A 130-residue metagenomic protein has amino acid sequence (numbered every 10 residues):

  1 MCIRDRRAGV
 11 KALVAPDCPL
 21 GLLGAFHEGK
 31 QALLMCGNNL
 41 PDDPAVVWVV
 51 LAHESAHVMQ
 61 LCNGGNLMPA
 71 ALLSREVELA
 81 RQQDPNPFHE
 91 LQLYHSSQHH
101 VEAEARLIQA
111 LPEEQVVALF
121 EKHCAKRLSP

Functional and structural regions predicted by a protein language model:
M1-D5: Conserved small/polar residues in nucleotide/adenosyl-binding loops
R7-L20, P69-P130: Metalloprotease/metallohydrolase-associated module, dominated by Zn2+-dependent proteases
K11-W48, L61-C62: Active-site scaffold of zinc-dependent metalloenzymes
P41-V50, H95-A103: Soluble non-cytosolic domains of exported or imported proteins
W48, A52, A56, R106-A110: Non-transmembrane alpha-helical segments in soluble domains of secreted/periplasmic/extracellular proteins
S55-L72: Catalytic Zn2+-binding segment of zinc metalloproteases
